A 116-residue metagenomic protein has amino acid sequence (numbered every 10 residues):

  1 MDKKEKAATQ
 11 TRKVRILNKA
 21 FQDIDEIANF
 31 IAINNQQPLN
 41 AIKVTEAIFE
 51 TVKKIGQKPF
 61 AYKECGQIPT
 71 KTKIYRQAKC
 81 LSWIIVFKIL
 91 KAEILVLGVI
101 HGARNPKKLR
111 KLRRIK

Functional and structural regions predicted by a protein language model:
M1-A47: Arg/Lys-rich, positively charged N-terminal/basic patches that mediate binding to nucleic acids
T9, K63, R104: Residue-level signal for pocket-adjacent positions within structured domains
E26-N29, K54, G98: Residue-level signal for well-ordered alpha-helical scaffold segments within enzymatic catalytic domains
I31, P38-I42, P59-G66, K107: Secondary-structure transition/capping residues
K54, K58-A92: Basic/aromatic recognition patch in beta-strand/loop cores that engages polyanionic ligands
C80-I84, K88-K116: Enriched for short, Lys/Arg-rich terminal
